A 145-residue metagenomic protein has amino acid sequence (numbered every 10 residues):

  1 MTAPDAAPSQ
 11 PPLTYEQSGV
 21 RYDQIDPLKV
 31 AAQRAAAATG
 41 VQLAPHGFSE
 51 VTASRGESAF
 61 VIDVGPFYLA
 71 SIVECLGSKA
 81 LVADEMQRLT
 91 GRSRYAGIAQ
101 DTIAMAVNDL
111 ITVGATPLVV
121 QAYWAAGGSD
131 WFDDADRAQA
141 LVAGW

Functional and structural regions predicted by a protein language model:
T2-S49: N-terminal amphipathic/basic leader segments beginning at the initiator methionine
R34-W145: Glycine-rich phosphate/pyrophosphate-binding loop regions near the starts of catalytic domains
